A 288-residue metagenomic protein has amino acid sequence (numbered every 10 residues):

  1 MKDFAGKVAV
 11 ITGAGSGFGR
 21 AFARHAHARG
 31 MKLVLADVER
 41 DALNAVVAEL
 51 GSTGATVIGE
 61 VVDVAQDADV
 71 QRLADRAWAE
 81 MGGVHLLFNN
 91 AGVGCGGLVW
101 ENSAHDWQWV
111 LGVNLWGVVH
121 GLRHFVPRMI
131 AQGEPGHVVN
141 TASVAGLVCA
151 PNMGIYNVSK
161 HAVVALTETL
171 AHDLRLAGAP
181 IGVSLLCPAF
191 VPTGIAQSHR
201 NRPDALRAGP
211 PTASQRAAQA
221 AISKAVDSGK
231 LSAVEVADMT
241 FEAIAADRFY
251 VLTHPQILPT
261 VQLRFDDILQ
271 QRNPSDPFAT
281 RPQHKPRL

Functional and structural regions predicted by a protein language model:
K2-V34: Canonical Rossmann dinucleotide-binding motif of NAD(H)/NADP(H)-dependent dehydrogenases/reductases, specifically
R29-A45: Conserved glycine-rich Rossmann-like NAD(P)H-binding loop of the short-chain dehydrogenase/reductase
R40-D41, V61-R72, A104: The beta1-alpha1 cofactor-binding region of Rossmann-like NAD(H)/NADP(H)-dependent oxidoreductases
L98-V99, S103-Q108: Substrate-binding pocket helix/loop in short-chain dehydrogenase/reductase
L122, S159: Active-site helix of classical SDR
S143: Residue(s) in the substrate-gating loop at a strand-loop-helix junction that position the organic substrate next
L176-V251: SDR active-site lid
